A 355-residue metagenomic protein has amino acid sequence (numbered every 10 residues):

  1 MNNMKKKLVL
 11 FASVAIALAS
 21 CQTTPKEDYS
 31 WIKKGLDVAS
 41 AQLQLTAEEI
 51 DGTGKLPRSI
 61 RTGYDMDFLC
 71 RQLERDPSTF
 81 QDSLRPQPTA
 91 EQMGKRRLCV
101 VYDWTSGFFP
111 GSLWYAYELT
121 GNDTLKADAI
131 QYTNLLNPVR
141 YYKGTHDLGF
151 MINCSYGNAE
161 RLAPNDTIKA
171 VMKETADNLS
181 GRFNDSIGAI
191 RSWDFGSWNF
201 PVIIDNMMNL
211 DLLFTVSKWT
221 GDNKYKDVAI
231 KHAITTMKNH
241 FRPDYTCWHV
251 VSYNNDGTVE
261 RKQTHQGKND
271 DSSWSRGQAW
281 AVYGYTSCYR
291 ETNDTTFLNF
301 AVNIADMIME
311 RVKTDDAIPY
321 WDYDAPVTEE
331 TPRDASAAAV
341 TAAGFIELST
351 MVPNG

Functional and structural regions predicted by a protein language model:
M1-N3: Short, Lys/Arg-enriched N-terminal segments with co-localized hydrophobic residues within the first ~10-30 amino acids
K5-F11: Sec-dependent signal peptide recognition, specifically the positively charged N-region followed immediately by
A12, Q22-T23: Extended, charged interaction scaffolds in large complex subunits
L18-S20: C-terminal motif of bacterial Sec signal peptides marking the signal peptidase cleavage site
T24-G355: Glycan-recognition and catalytic cores of secretory/periplasmic carbohydrate-active enzymes
